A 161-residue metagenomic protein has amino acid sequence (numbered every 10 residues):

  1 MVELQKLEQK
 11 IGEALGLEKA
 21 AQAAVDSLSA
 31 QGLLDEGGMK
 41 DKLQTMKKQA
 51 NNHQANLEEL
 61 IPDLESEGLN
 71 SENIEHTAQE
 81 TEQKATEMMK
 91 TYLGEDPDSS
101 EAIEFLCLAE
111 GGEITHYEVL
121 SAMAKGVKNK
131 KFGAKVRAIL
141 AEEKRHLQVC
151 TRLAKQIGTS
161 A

Functional and structural regions predicted by a protein language model:
M1-A161: Amphipathic alpha-helical hairpins
